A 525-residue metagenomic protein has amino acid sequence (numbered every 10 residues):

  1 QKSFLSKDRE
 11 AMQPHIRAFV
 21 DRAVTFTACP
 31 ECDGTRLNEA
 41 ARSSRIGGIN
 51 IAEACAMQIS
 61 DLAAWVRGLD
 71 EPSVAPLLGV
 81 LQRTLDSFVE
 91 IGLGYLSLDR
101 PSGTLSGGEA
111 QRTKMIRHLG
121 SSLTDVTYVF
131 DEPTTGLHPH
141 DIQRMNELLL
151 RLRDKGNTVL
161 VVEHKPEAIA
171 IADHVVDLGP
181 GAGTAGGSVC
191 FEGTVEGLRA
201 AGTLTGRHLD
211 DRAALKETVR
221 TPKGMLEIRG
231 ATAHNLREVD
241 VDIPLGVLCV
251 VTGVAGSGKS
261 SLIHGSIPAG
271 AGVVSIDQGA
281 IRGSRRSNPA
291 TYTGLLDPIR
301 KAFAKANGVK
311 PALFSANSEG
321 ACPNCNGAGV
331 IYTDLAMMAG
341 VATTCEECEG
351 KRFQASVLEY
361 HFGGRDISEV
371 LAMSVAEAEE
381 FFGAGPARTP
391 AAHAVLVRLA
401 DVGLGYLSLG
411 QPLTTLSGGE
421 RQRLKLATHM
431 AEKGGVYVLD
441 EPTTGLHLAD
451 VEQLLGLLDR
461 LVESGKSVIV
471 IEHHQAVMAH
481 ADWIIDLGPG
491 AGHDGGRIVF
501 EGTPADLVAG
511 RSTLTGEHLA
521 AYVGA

Functional and structural regions predicted by a protein language model:
Q1-A525: Conserved phosphate-binding elements of NTP-dependent enzyme cores
